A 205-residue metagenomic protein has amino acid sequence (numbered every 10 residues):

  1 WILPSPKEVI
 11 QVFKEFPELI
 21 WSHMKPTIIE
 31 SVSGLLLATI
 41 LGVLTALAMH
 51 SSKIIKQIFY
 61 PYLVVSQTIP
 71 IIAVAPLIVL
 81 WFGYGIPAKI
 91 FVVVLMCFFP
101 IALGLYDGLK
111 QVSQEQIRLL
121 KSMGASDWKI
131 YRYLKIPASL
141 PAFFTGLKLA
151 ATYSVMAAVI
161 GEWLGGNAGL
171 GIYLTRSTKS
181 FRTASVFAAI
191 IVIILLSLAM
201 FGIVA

Functional and structural regions predicted by a protein language model:
W1-T39: Periplasmic/extracellular loop-to-transmembrane helix junction in inner-membrane transport proteins
F13, I20-M24, I28, I58-V65 (+6 more regions): Hydrophobic alpha-helical elements at and bordering transmembrane segments of multi-pass membrane proteins
S33-L63, L80: Transmembrane-helix boundary motif in ABC transporter permease subunits
K53, K110, P141, F187-A205: C-terminal transmembrane helix and the adjacent membrane-cytosol boundary/short C-terminal tail of inner/organellar
V64-P100, D107-G108: Generic hydrophobic transmembrane alpha-helix motif, especially the helices
L80, M156-I193: Glycine-rich helix-loop "coupling/hinge" segments at transmembrane-helix boundaries in multipass transporters
F91, L95, W128-G161, A188 (+1 more regions): Transmembrane alpha-helices
L105-G146, L170: Short cytoplasmic-facing helical segments at TM-TM junctions of multi-pass membrane proteins
